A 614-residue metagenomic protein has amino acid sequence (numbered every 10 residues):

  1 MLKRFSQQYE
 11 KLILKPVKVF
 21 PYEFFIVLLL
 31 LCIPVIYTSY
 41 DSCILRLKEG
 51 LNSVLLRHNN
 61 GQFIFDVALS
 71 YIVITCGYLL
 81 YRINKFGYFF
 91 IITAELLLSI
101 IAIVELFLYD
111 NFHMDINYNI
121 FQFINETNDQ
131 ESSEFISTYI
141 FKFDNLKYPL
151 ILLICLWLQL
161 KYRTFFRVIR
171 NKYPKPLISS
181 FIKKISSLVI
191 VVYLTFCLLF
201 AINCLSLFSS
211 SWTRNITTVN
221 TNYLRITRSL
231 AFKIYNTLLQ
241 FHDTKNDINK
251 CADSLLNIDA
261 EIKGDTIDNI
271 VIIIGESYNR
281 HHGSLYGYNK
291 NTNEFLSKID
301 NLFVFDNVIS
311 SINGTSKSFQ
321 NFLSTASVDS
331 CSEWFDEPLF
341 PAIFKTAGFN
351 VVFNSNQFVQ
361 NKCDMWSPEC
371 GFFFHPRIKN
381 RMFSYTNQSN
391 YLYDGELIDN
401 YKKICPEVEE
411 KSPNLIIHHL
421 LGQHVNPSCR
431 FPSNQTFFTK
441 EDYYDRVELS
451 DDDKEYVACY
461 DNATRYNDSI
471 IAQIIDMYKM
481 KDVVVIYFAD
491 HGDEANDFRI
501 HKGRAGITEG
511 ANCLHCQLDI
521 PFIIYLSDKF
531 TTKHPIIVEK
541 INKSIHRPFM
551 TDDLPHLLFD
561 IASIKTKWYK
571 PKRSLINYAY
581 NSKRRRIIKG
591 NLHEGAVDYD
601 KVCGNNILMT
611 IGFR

Functional and structural regions predicted by a protein language model:
L2-N220: Transmembrane and membrane-interface helices of multi-pass, inner-membrane envelope-modifying transferases
L14-I26, F89, L160, T164-R167 (+8 more regions): Membrane-interface soluble catalytic domains
L55, T221, S327-C331, Y385-S389 (+6 more regions): Active-site rim elements
L199-V447, D519, T551, H556-N577: Active-site-proximal alpha/beta segments of enzymes that process anionic O-linked groups
D253-D259, D399-C405, D442-I486, E509 (+3 more regions): A long, amphipathic alpha-helix that forms part of the scaffold/cap immediately adjacent to metal-dependent active
V271, A463-G506, L558-A562: Metal-dependent active-site segment of extracytoplasmic phospho-/sulfohydrolases and closely related
H282, H419, Q423-V425, H491 (+1 more regions): Histidine-centered active-site/metal-ligand motif
F353-S355, L415-G422, D461-T464, V484-A489 (+1 more regions): Short beta-strand segments
